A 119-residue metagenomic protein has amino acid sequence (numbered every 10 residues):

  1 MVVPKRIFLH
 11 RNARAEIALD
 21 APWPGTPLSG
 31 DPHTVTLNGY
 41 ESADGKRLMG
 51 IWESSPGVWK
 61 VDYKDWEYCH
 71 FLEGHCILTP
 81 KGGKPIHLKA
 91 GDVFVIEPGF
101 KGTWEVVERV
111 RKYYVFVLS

Functional and structural regions predicted by a protein language model:
M1-K46: A short, N-terminal "cap"/entry segment at the start of jelly-roll beta-barrel domains of the cupin/DSBH fold
G45-Y63, E97-P98: Conserved short histidine dyad/triad with adjacent acidic residue
M49-I51, Y68, V93: Conserved hydrophobic/aromatic beta-strand scaffold that supports enzyme active sites
S54, K64-L78: Short, conserved beta-strand element in jelly-roll/cupin
W59-V61, G74, L88: Amphipathic, hydrophobic secondary-structure cores in small proteins
V61, L78, K112-Y114: Short hydrophobic/aromatic-rich beta-strand segments that constitute the beta-sheet cores of beta-sandwich/beta-barrel
G82-P98: Short acidic-glycine-tyrosine-enriched beta hairpin
E97-S119: Ligand-binding loop in jelly-roll beta-barrel domains
